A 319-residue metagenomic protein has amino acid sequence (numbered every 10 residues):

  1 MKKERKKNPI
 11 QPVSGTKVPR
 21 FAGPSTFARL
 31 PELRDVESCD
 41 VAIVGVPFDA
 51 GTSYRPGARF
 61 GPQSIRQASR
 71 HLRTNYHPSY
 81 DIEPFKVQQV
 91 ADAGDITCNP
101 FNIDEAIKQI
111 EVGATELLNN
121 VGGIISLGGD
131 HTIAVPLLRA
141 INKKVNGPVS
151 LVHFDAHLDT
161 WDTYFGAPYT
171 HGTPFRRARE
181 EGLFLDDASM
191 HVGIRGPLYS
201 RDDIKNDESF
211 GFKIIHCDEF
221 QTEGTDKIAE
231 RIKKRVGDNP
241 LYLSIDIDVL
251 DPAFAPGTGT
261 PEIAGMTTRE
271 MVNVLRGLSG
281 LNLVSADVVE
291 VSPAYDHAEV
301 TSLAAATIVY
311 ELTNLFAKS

Functional and structural regions predicted by a protein language model:
K2-S319: Conserved alpha-helical scaffold segments that buttress catalytic/binding sites
